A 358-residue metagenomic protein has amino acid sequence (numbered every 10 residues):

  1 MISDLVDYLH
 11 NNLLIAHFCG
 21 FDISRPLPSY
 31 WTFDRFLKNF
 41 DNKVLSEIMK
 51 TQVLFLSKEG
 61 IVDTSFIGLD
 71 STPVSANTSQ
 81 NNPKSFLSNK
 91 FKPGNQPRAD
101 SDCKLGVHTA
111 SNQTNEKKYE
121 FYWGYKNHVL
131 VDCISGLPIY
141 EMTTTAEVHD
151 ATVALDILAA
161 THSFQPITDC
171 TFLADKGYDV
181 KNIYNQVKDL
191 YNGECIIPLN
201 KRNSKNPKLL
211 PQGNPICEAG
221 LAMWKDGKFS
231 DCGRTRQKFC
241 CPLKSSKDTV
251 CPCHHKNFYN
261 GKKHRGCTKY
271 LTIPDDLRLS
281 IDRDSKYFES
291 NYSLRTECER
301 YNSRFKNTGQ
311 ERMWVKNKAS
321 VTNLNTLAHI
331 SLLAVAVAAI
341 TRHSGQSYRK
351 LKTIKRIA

Functional and structural regions predicted by a protein language model:
S3-F21, L54: DNA-recognition alpha helix
D7, Y30, D34-N192, P198-N200: Polybasic low-complexity intrinsically disordered regions
H10, L209-R236, Y270-K316: Short amphipathic alpha-helical "interface-anchor" segments enriched in bulky aromatics
L13-H17, F40-V44, G309, A338: A generic secondary-structure signal for well-formed alpha-helical elements
C19-D34: Phosphate-backbone recognition surface of nucleic-acid-processing proteins
K201-N206: Short gly/pro/ser/thr-enriched loop/turn and capping motifs at secondary-structure boundaries
F239-S280: Long, low-complexity, polar/charged, intrinsically disordered or flexibly structured peripheral segments
E289-A358: Basic, amphipathic alpha-helical segments enriched in Lys/Arg and hydrophobic/aromatic residues
